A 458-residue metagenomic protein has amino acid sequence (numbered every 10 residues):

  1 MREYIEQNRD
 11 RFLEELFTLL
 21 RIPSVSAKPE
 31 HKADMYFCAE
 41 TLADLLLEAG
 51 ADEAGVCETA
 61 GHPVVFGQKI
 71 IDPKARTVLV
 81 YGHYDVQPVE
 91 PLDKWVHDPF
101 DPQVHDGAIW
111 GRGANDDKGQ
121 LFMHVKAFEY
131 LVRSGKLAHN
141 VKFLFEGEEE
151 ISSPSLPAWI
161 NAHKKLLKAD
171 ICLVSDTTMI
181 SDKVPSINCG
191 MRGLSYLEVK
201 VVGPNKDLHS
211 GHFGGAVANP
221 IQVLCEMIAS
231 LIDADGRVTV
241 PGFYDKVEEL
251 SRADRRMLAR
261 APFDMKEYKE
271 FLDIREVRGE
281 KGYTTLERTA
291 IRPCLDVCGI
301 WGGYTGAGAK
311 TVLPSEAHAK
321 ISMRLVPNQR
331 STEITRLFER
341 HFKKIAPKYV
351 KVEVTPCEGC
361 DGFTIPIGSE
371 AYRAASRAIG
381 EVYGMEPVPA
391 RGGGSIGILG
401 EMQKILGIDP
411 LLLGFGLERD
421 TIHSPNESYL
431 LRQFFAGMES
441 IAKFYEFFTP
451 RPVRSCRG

Functional and structural regions predicted by a protein language model:
M1-R112, L131-L137, I321: Acidic/His- and Gly-rich active-site-bordering loop/insert found across diverse amide/peptide-bond hydrolases
E48, S181, T239-E316, R324-L337 (+2 more regions): An extended, acidic, His-containing surface patch that forms the Zn2+-binding/catalytic region of metallohydrolases
V80, Q103-S152, L197-V201, F213-A234 (+2 more regions): Alpha-helical metal-binding/catalytic segments enriched in His/Glu/Asp
Y84-D85, L231-D235, R340-Y349: A common structural junction motif
Y84-V86, L144-S153, S175-M179, G203-N205 (+2 more regions): Acidic, glycine-rich active-site loops and adjacent beta-strand->loop/helix elements that engage anionic groups
D117-G190, T449, C456: Acidic/histidine-rich catalytic neighborhood of metal-dependent amide-processing enzymes
S186-V202, L411-G416: Flexible glycine/proline-rich, aromatic-decorated loop/lid segments
P204-D207, G211, A216-Y268: Polar, glycine-rich mid-to-C-terminal structural blocks that act as macromolecule-binding/assembly scaffolds
